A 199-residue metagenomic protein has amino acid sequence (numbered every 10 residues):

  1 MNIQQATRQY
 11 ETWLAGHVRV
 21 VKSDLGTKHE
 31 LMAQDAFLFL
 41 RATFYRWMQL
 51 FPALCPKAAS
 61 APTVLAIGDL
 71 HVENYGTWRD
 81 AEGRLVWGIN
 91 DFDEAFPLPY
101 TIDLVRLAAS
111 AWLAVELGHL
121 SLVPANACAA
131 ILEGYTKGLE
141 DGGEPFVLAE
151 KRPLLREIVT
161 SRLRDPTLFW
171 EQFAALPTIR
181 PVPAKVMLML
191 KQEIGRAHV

Functional and structural regions predicted by a protein language model:
M1-L65, D80-N90, F96-L98, W112-H198: Regulatory N- and C-terminal appendages and interdomain linkers associated with kinase/kinase-like NTP transferase
D69, D91-D93, D103: Acidic active-site catalytic centers that drive phospho-/nucleotidyl reactions and related ester hydrolyses
L70-T77: Hydrophobic residue at the +6 position relative to the catalytic HRD Asp in the kinase catalytic loop
T101-S110: Catalytic or ion-translocation cores adjacent to nucleophile or general acid/base/metal-coordination motifs in diverse
